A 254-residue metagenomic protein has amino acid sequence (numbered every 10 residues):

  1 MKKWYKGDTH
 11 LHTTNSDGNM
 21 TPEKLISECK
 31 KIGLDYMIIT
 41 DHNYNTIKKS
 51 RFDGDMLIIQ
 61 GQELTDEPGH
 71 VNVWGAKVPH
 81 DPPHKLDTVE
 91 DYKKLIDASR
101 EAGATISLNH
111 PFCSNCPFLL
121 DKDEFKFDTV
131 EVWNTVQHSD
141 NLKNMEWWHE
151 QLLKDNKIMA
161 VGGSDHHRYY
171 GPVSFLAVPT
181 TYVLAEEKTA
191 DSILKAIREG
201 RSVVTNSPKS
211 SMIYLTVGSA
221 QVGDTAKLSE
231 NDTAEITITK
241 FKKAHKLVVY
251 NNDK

Functional and structural regions predicted by a protein language model:
M1-K126, E131-E150, K154, I158 (+4 more regions): A metal-dependent hydrolase metal-coordination microenvironment
M1-W4, Y169-K254: C-terminal functional module detector
